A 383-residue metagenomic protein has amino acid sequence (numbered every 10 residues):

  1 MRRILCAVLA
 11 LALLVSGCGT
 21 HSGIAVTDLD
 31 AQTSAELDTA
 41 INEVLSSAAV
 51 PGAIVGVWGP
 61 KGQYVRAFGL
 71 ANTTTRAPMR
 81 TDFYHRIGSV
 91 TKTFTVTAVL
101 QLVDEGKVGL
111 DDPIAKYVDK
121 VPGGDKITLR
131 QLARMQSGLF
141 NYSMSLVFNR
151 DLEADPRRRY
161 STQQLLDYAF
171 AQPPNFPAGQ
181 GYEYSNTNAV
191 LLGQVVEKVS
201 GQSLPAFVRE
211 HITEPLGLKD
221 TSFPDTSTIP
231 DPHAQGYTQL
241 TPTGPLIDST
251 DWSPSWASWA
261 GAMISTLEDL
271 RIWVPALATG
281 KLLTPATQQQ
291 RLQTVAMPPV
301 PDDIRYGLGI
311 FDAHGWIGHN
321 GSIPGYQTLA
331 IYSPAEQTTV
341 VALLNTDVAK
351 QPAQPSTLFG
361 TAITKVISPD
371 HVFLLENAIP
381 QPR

Functional and structural regions predicted by a protein language model:
M1-S22: Secretory targeting and sorting signals
C18-R66, S200, T250-R383: Catalytic loop of the DD-peptidase/beta-lactamase superfamily, centered on the K-T-G motif and neighboring
I24-V26, L70-N72, D112-K120, L146-L152 (+2 more regions): Short linear capping/connector segments at secondary-structure termini
T33, L37, I87, T91 (+5 more regions): Hydrophobic (often cysteine-bearing) scaffold residues that line and stabilize catalytic clefts of nucleotide/cofactor
A40, I114-A115, F207, D225 (+1 more regions): Hydrophobic/basic alpha-helical segments enriched in Actinobacteria
A48-P51, T74-L132, F176-S185, S258-G261 (+1 more regions): Short active-site loop at a secondary-structure junction that contains or immediately precedes the catalytic residue(s)
P60, A71-T73, S137-G138, T228 (+1 more regions): Solvent-exposed coil/turn segments that connect beta secondary-structure elements in extracytoplasmic/periplasmic
Q63-V65, K126-P324: Short, surface-exposed loop or secondary-structure junction motifs that flank catalytic or metal-binding residues
